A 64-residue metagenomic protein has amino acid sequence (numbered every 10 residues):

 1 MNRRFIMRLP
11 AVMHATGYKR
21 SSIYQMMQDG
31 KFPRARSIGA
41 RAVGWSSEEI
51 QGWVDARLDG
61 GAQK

Functional and structural regions predicted by a protein language model:
M1-D29, E48-E49, W53-D59: Polyanion-binding surface elements
S22, G39-R41: Local alpha-helix boundary/kink/capping signal
A35-S37: Beta-hairpin "wing" of winged helix-turn-helix
A42-S46: Minor-groove-contacting beta-hairpin "wing" of winged helix-turn-helix DNA-binding domains
G61-K64: Short, charged recognition helix plus adjacent turn of helix-turn-helix-like nucleic-acid-binding domains
